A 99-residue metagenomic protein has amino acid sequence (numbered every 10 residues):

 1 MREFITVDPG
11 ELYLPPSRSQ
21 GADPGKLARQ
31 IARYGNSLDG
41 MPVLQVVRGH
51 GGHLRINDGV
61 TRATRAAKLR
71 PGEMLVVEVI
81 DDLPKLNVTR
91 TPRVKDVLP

Functional and structural regions predicted by a protein language model:
M1-N57, A67-K68, M74: Short alpha-helix boundary/capping and kink motifs at helix termini
G51-P99: Basic- and aromatic-enriched surface patches that contact anionic nucleotides/nucleic acids
